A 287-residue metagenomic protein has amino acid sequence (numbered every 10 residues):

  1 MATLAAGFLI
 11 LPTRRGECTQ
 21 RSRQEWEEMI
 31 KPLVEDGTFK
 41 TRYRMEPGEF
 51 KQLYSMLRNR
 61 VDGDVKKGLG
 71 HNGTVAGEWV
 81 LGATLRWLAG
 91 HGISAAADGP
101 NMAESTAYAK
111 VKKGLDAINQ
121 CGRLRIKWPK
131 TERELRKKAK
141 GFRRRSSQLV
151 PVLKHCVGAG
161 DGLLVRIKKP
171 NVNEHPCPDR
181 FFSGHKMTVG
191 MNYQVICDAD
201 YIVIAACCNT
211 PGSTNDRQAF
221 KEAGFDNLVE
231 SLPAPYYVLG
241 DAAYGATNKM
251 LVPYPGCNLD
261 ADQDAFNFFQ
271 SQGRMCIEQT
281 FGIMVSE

Functional and structural regions predicted by a protein language model:
M1-L69, R123: Charged, often Cys/His-bearing segments associated with DNA-binding zinc-finger transcription factors
V34, V75-E78: Alpha-helix N-cap/N′ positions at the starts of helices
E46-E49, L53, H71, W79 (+3 more regions): Generic hydrophobic, aliphatic-rich segments that mediate packing or membrane embedding
P47, G77-W79, M187-M191: Short, flexible loop/turn motifs enriched in small residues
N59-V75, R86, S105: Charged, surface-exposed interaction regions in soluble eukaryotic proteins
G77-G90: Short, amphipathic alpha-helical "recognition" segments used to contact nucleic acids or chromatin
G92-E287: Short, well-ordered secondary-structure "scaffold" segments embedded in the functional core of diverse domains
